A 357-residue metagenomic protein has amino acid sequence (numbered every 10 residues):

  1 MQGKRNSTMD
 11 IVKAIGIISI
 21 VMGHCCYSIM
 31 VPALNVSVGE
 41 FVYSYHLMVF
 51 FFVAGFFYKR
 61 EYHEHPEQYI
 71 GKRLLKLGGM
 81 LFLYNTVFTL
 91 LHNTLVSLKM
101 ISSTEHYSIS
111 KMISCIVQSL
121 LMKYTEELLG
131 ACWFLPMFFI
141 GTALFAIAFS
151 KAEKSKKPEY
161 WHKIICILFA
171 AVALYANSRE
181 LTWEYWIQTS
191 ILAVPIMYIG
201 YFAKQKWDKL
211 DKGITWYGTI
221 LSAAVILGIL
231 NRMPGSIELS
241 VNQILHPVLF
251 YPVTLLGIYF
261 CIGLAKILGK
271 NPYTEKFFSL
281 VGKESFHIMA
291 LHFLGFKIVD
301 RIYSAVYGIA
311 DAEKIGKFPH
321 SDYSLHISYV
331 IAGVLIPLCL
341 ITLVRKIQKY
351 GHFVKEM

Functional and structural regions predicted by a protein language model:
M1-M357: Alpha-helical transmembrane segments and their immediate juxtamembrane cytosolic regions
